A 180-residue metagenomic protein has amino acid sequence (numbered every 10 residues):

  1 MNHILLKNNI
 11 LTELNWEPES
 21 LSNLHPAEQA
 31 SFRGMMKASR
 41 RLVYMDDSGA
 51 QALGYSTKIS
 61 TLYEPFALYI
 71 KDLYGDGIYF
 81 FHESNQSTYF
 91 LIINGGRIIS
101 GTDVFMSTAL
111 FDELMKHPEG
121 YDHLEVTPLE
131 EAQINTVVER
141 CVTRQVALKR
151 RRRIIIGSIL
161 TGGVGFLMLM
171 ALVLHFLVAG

Functional and structural regions predicted by a protein language model:
M1-E125: Cytosolic/nucleoplasmic/matrix-facing N-terminal domains/tails of membrane-anchored or organelle-targeted proteins
F111-L148: Membrane-proximal, non-transmembrane alpha-helical segments
V137-G180: C-terminal single-pass membrane-anchor helix
